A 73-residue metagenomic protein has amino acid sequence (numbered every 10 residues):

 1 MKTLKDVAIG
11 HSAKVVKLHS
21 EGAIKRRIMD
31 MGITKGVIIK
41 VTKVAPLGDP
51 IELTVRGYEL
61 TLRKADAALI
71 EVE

Functional and structural regions predicted by a protein language model:
M1-E73: Compact, glycine-rich, soluble single-domain proteins
